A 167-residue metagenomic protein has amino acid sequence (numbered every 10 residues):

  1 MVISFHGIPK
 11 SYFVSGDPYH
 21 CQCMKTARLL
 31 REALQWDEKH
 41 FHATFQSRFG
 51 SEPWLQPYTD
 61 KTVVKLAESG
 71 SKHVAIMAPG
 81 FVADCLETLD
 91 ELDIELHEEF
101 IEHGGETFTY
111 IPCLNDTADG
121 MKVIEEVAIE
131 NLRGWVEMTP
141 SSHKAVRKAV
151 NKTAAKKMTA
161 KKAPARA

Functional and structural regions predicted by a protein language model:
M1-A167: Extended amphipathic ligand-handling, pore-lining, and cofactor/metal-binding catalytic surfaces
